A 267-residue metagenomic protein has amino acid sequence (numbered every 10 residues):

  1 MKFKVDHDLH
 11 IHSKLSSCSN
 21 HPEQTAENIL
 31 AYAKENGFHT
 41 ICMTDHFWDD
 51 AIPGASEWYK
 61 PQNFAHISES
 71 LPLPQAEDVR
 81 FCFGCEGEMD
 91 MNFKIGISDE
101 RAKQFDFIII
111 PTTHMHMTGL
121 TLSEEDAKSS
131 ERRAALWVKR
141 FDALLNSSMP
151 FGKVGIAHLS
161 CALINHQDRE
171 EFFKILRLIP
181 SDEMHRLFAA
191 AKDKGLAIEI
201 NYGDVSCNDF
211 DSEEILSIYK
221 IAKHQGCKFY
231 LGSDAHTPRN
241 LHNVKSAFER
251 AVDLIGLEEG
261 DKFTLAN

Functional and structural regions predicted by a protein language model:
M1-K14, E171-N267: Charged catalytic cores and adjacent phosphate/nucleic-acid-binding surfaces used for phosphate/nucleic-acid chemistry
K2-K139, P238-H242: A metal-dependent hydrolase metal-coordination microenvironment
P22, I110-I198, G203-N208: Divalent metal-binding pocket/active-site signature
K34, L145-M149, K223: Non-catalytic positions within long, well-ordered alpha-helices that form the structural scaffold/packing of enzyme
A51-P53, H158-S160, I164-H166, P238 (+1 more regions): Flexible glycine/acidic-rich beta-alpha junction loops that bind and position SAM and/or redox cofactors in anaerobic
V79, K153-V154, G260-D261: Residue-level recognition of the N-termini of beta-strands and the immediately preceding loop/turn
